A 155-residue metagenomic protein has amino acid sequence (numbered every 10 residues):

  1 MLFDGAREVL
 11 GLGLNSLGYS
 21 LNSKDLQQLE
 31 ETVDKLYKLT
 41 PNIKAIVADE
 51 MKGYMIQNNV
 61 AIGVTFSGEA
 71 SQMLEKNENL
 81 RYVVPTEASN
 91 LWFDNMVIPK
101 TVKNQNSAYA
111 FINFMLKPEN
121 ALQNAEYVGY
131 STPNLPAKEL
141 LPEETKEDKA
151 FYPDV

Functional and structural regions predicted by a protein language model:
M1, N15, K35, K44 (+4 more regions): Functionally constrained cores in energy, signaling, and assembly domains
L2-G5, V9-G13, S20-P85: Ligand-binding pocket segment of bilobal, Venus flytrap-like solute-binding proteins
L14-Y19, Y37-P41, I56, V60 (+3 more regions): Sec-exported extracytoplasmic/periplasmic mature domains
N90, D94, P99-D154: Mature extracytoplasmic/periplasmic domains
